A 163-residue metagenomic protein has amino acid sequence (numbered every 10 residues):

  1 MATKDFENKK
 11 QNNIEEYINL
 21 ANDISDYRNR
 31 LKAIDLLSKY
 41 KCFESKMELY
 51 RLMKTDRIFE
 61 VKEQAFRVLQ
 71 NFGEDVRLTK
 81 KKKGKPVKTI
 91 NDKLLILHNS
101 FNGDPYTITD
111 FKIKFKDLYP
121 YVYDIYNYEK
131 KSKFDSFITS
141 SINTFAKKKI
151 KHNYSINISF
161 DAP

Functional and structural regions predicted by a protein language model:
M1-K9, R28-K41, R51, K62-D75 (+4 more regions): Structural detector for internal amphipathic alpha-helices that build alpha-solenoid repeat scaffolds
E7-A21, C42-T55, E74-V87: Amphipathic alpha-helical scaffolding segments comprising HEAT/armadillo-like alpha-solenoid repeats
N13-E16, E48, I96, D117 (+1 more regions): Exposed alpha-helical structural elements
I14-N22, D26-I34: Eukaryotic low-complexity, mixed-charge intrinsically disordered interaction/regulatory segments enriched in acidic
S25-D26, R57-E60: Short inter-helical turns and helix N-cap capping residues of alpha-solenoid HEAT/ARM repeat scaffolds
K41-S45, R57, G73-R77, Y123 (+3 more regions): Short alpha-helix boundary/capping elements
I90-L94: Amphipathic alpha-helical segments within extended alpha-helical solenoids and repeat-rich scaffolds in large
K114-P163: Long C-terminal extensions of eukaryotic subunits of large macromolecular complexes
